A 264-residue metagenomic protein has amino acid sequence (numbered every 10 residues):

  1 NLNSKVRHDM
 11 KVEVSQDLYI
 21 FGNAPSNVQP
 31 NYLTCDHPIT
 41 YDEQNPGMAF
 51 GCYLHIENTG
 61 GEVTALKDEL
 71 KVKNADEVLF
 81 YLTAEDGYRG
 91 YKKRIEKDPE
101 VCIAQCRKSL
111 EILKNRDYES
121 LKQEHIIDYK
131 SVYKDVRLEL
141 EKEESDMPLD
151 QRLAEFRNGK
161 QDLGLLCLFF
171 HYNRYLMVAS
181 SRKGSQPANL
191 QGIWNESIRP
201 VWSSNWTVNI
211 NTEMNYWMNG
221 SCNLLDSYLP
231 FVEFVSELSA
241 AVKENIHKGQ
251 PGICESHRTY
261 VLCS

Functional and structural regions predicted by a protein language model:
N1-S264: Aromatic-residue-lined binding/catalytic grooves and analogous aromatic/hydrophobic interfacial grooves in multimeric
